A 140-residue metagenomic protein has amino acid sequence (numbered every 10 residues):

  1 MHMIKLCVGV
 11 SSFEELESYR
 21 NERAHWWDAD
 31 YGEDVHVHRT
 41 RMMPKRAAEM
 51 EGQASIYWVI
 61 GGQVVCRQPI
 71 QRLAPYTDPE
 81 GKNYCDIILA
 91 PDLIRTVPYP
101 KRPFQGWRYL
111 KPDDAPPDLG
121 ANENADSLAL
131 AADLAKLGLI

Functional and structural regions predicted by a protein language model:
M1-V37: Long, hydrophobic N-terminal alpha-helical segment
H2, G52, N83-C85: A generic structural signal for short beta-strands and their flanking turns/coil linkers
M3-K5, R39-T40, G61, R67 (+1 more regions): Generic secondary-structure boundary/loop-capping signal
S11, G52, A129: Short, well-structured alpha-helical interface segments that form or flank functional binding sites
N21, H25, P75, K136-L139: Short, intrinsically disordered, mixed-charge
A24-C66: Short, well-structured hydrophobic secondary-structure segments
R67-P116: Aromatic- and Lys/Arg-enriched surface recognition patch
G106-I140: Well-ordered alpha/beta subsegment
